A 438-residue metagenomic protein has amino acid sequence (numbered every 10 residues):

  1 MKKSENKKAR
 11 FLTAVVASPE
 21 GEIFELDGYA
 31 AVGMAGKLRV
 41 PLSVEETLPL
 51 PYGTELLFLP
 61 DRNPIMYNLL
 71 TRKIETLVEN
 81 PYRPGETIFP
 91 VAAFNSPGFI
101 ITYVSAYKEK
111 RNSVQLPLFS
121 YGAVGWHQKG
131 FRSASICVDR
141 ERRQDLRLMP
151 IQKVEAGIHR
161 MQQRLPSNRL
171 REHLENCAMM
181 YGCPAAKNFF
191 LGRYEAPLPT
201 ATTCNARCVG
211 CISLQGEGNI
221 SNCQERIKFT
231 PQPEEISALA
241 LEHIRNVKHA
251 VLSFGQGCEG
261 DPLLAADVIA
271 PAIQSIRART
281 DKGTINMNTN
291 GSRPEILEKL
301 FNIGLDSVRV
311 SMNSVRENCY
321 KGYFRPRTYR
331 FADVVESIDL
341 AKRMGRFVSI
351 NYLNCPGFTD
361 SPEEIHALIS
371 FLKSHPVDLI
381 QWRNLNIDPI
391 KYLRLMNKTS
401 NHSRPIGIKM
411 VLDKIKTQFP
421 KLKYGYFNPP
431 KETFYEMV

Functional and structural regions predicted by a protein language model:
M1-L165, H366-V438: Auxiliary Fe-S-binding modules of radical SAM enzymes
Q152-K187, I212-L239: Short, flexible helix-coil linker/hinge segments at the edges of structured domains or between repeats
Y181-Q215, A250-F254: N-terminal pre-triad scaffold of radical SAM enzymes
E195, P199, G216-A272, R277-I296 (+2 more regions): Core AdoMet radical
G257-E259, N290-S292, N313-V315, L353-C355 (+2 more regions): Active-site beta-loop-alpha junctions enriched in small/polar residues
A266-D281, A332-R346, S400-Y424: Alpha-helix-loop-beta-strand connector modules within alpha/beta enzyme cores
E295-N302, G357-S374: Catalytic cores of alpha/beta
R325-R327, S337-E364: Conserved strand-turn element in the central/C-terminal portion of the radical SAM core barrel that lines
